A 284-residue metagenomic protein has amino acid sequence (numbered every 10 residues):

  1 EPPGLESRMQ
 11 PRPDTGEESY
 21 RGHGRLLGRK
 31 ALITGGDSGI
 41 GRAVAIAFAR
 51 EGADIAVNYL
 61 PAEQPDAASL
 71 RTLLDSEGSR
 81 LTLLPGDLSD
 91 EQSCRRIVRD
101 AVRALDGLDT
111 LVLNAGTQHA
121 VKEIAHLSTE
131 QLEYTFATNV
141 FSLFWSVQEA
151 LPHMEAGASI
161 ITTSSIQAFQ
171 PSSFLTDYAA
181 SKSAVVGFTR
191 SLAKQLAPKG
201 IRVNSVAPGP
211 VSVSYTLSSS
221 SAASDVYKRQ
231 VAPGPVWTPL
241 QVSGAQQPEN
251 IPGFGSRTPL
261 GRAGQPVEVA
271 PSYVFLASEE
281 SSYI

Functional and structural regions predicted by a protein language model:
E1-T15, S205, Q230, E249-E280 (+1 more regions): C-terminal helical subdomain
Q64, P85-V98, T129, V267-E268: The beta1-alpha1 cofactor-binding region of Rossmann-like NAD(H)/NADP(H)-dependent oxidoreductases
R95, R103, G116-E133, P152 (+2 more regions): Conserved mid-core segment of classical short-chain dehydrogenase/reductases
A125-F144, I161, Y178, V185 (+1 more regions): Catalytic Tyr-X3-Lys loop
V147, S181, T189: Active-site helix of classical SDR
P152-H153, K194-P198, S282: Alpha-helical segment proximal to the catalytic Tyr-Lys
S165: Residue(s) in the substrate-gating loop at a strand-loop-helix junction that position the organic substrate next
S220-Y227: Short, small-residue-biased leader/transition segments that mark boundaries at the very start of proteins
